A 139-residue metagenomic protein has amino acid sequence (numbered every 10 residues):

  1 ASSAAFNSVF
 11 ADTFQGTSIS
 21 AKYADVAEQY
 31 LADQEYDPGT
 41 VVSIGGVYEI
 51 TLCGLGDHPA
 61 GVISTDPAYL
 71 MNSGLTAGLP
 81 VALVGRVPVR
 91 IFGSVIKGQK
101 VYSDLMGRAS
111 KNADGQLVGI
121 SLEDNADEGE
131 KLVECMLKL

Functional and structural regions predicted by a protein language model:
A1-S3: Extracellular glycan-interaction patches encoded by glycine-rich segments
A5-L139: Extracellular receptor-binding modules and their adjoining Ser/Thr/Gly/Asp/Asn-rich linkers
